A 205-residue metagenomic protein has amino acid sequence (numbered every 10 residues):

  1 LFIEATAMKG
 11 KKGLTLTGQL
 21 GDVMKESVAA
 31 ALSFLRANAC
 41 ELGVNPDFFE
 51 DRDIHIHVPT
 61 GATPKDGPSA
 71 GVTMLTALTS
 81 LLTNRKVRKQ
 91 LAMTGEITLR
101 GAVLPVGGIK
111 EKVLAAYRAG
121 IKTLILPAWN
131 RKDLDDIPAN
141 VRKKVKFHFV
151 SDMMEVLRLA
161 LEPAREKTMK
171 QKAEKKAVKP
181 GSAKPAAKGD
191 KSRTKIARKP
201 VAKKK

Functional and structural regions predicted by a protein language model:
L1-K205: Peripheral, non-AAA+ core regions of ATP-driven protein-machinery
